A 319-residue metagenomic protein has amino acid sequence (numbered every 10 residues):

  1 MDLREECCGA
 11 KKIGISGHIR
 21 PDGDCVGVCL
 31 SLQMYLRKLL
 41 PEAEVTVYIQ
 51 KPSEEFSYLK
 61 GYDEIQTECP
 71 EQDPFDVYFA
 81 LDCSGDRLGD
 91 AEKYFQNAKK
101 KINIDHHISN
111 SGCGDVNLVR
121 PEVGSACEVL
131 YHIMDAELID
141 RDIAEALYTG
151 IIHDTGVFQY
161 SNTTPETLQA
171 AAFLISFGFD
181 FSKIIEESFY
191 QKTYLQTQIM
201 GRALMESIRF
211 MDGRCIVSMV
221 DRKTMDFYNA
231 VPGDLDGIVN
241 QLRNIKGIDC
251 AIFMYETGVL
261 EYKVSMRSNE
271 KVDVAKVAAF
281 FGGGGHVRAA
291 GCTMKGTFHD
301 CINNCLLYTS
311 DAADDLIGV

Functional and structural regions predicted by a protein language model:
D2-G17, G27-S57, E71-V77, G156-F280 (+1 more regions): Hydrophobic helix-and-loop "lid/oligomerization" segment in the mid-to-C-terminal part of catalytic domains
I19-P21, C83-D86, H107-S109, R222-K223 (+1 more regions): Short glycine-rich anion-binding loops that position phosphate/pyrophosphate groups of nucleotides and phosphorylated
G23-C29, R87-L88: Short glycine/serine/threonine-rich phosphate/pyrophosphate-binding segments that cradle anionic phosphate groups
K60-V116: Active-site cofactor/cluster-binding pocket
Y62-Q66, V119-E122, N269-E270: Short, hinge-like loop/turn segments at secondary-structure boundaries
I104-A170: Short alpha-helices
Y308-D315: Conserved small/polar residues in nucleotide/adenosyl-binding loops
I317-V319: Short hydrophobic transmembrane-like helices used for membrane targeting/insertion
